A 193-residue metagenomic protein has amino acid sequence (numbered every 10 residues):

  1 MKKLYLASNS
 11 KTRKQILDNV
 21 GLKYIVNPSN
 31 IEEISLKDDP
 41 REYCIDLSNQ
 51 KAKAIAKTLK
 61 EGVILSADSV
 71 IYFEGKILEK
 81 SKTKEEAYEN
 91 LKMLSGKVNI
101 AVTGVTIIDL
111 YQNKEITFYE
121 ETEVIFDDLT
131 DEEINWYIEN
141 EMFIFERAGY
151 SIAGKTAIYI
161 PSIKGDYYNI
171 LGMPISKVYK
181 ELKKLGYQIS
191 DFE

Functional and structural regions predicted by a protein language model:
K2-L22: N-terminal beta1-alpha1 ligand-phosphate binding loop
K2-L4, V26, P40-E193: Anionic-ligand binding patches
N9, S29, L110: Cofactor-binding loop segments of dinucleotide-utilizing enzymes, especially the Rossmann-like FAD- and NAD(P)+-binding
I25-E33: A short beta-strand-loop structural module common to alpha/beta enzyme folds
